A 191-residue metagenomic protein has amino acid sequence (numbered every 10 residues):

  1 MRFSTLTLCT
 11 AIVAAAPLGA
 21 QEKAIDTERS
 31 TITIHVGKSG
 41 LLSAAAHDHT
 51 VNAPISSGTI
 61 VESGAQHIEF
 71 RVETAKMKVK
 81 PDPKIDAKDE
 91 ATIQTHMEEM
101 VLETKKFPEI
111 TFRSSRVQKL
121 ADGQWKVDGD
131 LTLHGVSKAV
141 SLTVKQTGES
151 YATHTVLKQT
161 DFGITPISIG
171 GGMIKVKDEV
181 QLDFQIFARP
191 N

Functional and structural regions predicted by a protein language model:
M1-T5: Positively charged n-region of N-terminal signal peptides that target proteins for export
T7-A15: Bacterial N-terminal signal peptides
G19-N191: Low-complexity, acidic/polar, glycine-enriched regions of mature
